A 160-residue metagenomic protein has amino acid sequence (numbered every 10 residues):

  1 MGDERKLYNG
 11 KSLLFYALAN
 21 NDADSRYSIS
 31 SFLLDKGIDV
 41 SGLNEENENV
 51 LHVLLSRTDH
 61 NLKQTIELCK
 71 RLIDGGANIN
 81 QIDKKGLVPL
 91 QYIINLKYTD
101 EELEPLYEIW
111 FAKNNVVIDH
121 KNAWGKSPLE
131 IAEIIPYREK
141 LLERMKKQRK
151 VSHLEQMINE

Functional and structural regions predicted by a protein language model:
M1-D3, S30-D39, E67-N78, Y107-V117 (+1 more regions): Ankyrin repeat domain, specifically the short helix-to-loop turn at the C-terminus of the second helix of each repeat
R5-A19, L43-R57, I82-I94, K121-E130: Ankyrin-repeat boundary/"N-cap" motif
N9, L13, S25, I29 (+9 more regions): Structural recognition of alpha-solenoid helical scaffolds
Y16-R26, V53-Q64, Y92-E101, I131-R138: Ankyrin repeat A-helix N-terminal signature
Y27, S41-G75, I79: Eukaryotic tandem repeat interaction scaffolds
C69-D100: Ampipathic, surface-exposed secondary-structure segments
I109-W110, N114-E160: Ankyrin-repeat-protein effector appendages
